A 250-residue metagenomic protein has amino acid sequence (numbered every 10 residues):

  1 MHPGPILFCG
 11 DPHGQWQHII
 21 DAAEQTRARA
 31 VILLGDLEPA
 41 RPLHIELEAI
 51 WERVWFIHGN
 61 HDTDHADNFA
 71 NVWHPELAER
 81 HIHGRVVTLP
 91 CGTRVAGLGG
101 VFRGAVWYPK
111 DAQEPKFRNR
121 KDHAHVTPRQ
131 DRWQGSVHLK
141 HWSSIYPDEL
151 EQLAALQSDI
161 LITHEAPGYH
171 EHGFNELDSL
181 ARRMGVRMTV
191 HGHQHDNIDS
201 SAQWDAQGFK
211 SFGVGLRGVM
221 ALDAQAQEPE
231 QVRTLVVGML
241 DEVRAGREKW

Functional and structural regions predicted by a protein language model:
H2-P3, H18, V87-C91, M188-H191 (+1 more regions): Binuclear metal-dependent phosphoesterase catalytic core
P3-H13, G92-V101, I160-H164, K210-G215: Active-site-proximal beta-strand elements of phosphoester/diester hydrolases
F8-C9, H13-P90, N175, R182 (+1 more regions): Core catalytic region of metal-dependent phosphoesterases/phosphodiesterases, especially metallo-beta-lactamase-like
H13-I19, L37-L43, N60-N68, L89 (+4 more regions): Active-site environment of divalent metal-dependent phosphoester hydrolases
A28, S158, T163, L177-H191: Proline-aspartate-enriched helix->loop->beta-strand connector
I32-L33, F56, A96, T163 (+1 more regions): Redox-cofactor binding/interface segments in oxidoreductases and associated redox assembly factors
E76-R80, K140-I145, H170-H172: Short gly/ser/thr-rich secondary-structure transition/capping motifs
T93-E165: Active-site-proximal loop/helix segment associated with metal-binding centers of metalloenzymes
